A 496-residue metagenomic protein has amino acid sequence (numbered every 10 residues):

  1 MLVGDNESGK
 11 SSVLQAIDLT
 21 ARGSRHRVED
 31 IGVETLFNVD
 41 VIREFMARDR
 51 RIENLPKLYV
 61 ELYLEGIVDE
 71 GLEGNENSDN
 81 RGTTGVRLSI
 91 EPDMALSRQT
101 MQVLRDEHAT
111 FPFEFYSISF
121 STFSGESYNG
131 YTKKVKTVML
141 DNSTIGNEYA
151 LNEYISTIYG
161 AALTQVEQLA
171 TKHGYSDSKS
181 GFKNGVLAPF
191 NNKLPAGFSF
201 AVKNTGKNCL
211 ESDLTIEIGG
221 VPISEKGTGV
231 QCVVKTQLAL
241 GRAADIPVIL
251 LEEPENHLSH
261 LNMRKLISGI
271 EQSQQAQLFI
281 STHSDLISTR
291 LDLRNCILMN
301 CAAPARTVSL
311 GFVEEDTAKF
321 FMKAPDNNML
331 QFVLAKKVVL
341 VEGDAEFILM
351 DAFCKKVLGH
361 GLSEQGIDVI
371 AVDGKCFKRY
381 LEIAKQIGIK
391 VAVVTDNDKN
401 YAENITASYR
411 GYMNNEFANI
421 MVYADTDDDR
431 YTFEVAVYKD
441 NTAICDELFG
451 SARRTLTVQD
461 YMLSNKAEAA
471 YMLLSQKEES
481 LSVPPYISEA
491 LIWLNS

Functional and structural regions predicted by a protein language model:
M1-R22, L210-Q331, F347-I348, V357 (+2 more regions): Switch/communication elements of ASCE P-loop NTPase nucleotide-binding domains
Q15-N80: Conserved P-loop NTP-binding catalytic core
L19, G66-D69, E91-L96, S124-G125 (+7 more regions): Conserved nucleotide-binding/hydrolysis micro-motifs of P-loop NTPases
E34-I52, E314-L334: Surface-exposed acidic, glycine/proline-enriched linker/cap segments that occur as 15-30-residue helix-coil
R51-L55, D79-R81, F111, L240-A244 (+4 more regions): Conserved catalytic network of the ASCE P-loop NTPase/AAA+ motor domain
Y59, E65-S180: Electropositive, glycine-dotted interaction segments that contact anionic polymers or phosphate-rich ligands
I155-V234, L238-V248: Extended helical coiled-coil dimerization/tether regions that scaffold and oligomerize large DNA-maintenance assemblies
N328-V338, F347-S496: Acidic, Mg2+-coordinating catalytic modules of nucleic-acid enzymes
